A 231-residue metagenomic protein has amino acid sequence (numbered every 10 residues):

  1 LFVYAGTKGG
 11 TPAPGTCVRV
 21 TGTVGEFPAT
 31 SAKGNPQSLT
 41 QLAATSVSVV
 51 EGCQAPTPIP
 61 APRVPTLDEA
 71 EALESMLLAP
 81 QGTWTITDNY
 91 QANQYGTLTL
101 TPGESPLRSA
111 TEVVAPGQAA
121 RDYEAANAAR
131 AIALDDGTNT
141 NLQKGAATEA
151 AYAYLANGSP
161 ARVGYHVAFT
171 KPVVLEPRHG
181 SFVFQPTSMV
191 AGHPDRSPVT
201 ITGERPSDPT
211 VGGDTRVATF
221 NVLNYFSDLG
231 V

Functional and structural regions predicted by a protein language model:
L1-V231: Extended non-catalytic accessory segments flanking core domains
